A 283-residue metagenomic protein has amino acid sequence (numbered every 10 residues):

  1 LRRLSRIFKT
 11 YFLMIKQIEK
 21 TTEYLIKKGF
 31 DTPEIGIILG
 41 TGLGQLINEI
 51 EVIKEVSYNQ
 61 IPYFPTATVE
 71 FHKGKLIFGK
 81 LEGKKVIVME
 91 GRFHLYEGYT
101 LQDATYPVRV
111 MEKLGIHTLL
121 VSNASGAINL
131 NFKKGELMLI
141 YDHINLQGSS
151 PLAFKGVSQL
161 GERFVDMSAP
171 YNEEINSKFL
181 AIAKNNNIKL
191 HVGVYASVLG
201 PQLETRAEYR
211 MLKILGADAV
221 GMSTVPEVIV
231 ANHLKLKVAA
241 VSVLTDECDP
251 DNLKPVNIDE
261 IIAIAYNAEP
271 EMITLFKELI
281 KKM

Functional and structural regions predicted by a protein language model:
L1-I7: Short, low-complexity, charge-dense intrinsically disordered segments
L13-M167: Metabolite-binding pocket within alpha/beta catalytic cores that recognizes anionic/polar moieties
Y24, K28, E174, K178-I188 (+1 more regions): Generic non-transmembrane alpha-helical segments
E112-K113, K213, N232: Non-catalytic positions within long, well-ordered alpha-helices that form the structural scaffold/packing of enzyme
H117-T118, D218, K237: Short acidic/polar active-site loop segments enriched in Thr and Asp
N176, I182-D218: Active-site/ligand-binding-proximal alpha/beta "capping" segment
M222-E260: Zn-dependent metallopeptidase/amidohydrolase metal-coordination segment
C248-M283: His/Asp/Glu-rich mid-to-C-terminal helical/loop segments that flank catalytic regions of hydrolases
